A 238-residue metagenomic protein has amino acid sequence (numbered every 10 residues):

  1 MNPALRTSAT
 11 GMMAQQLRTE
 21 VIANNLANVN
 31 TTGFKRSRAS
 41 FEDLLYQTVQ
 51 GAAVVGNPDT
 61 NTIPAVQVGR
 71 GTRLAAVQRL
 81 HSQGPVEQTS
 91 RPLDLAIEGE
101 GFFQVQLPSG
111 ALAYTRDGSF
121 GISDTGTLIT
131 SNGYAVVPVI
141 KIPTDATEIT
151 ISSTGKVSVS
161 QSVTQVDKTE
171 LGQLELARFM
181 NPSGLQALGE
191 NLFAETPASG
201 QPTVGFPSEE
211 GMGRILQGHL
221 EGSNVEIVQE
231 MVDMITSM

Functional and structural regions predicted by a protein language model:
M1-M238: Amphipathic alpha-helical polymerization modules
